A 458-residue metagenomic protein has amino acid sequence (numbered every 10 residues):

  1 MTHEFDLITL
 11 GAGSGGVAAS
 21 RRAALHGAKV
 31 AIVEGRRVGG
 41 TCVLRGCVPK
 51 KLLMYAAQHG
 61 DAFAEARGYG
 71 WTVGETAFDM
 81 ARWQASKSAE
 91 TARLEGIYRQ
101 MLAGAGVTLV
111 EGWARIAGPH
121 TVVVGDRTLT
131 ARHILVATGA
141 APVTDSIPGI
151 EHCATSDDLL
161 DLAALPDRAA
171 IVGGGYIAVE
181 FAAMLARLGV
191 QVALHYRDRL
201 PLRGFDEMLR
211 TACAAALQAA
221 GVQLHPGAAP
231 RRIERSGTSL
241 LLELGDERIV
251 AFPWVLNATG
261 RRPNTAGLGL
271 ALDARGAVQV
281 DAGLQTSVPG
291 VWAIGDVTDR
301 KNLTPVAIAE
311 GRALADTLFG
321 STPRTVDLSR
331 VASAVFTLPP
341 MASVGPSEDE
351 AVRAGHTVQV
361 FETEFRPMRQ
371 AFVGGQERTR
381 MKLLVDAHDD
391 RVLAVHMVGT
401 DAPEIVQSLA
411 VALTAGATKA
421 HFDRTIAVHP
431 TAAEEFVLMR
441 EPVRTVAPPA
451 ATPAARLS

Functional and structural regions predicted by a protein language model:
T2-G13, L165-G175: Beta1/beta-strand and adjacent pyrophosphate-binding region of the FAD-binding site in flavoprotein oxidoreductases
I8-L10, A114, L129-G139, I171-V172 (+2 more regions): Short hydrophobic core segments
L10-G15, A19-R36, T41, V48 (+3 more regions): Flexible, glycine-rich terminal cap/loop adjacent to redox cofactors in electron-transfer oxidoreductases
C47, T138-Q191, L272-S287: Glycine-rich dinucleotide-binding loop and its adjacent helix/turn
K51-S86, R324-V326: Glycine-rich active-site loop/strand segments that organize a redox cofactor
G74, T108-E111, R115-V123, L188-A282 (+2 more regions): A Rossmann-like FAD-binding core segment of flavoenzymes
A89-G96, L160-D161, P166-A170, Y176-L241 (+3 more regions): Rossmann-like dinucleotide-binding cores of NAD(P)H-dependent redox enzymes
E151-P166, I249-G320: FAD-site-proximal beta/loop scaffold in flavoenzymes
